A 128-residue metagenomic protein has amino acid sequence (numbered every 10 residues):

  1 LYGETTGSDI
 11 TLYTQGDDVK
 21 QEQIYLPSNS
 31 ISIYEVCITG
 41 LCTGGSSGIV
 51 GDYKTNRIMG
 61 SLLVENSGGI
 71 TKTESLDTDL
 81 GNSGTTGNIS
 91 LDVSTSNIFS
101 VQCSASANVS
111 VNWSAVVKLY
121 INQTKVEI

Functional and structural regions predicted by a protein language model:
L1-S32, T39-K54, N66-S110, V126-I128: Surface-exposed ligand/attachment interfaces on beta-rich extracellular proteins
E35-C37, V116: Residues within well-ordered beta-strands of beta-sheet-rich folds
N56-L62: Compact beta-sheet-dominated globular domain cores
V109-V117: Edge beta-strands of jelly-roll/beta-sandwich modules across compartments, strongly enriched in secreted/luminal
V117-K125: Short beta-strand-to-coil "C-cap" segments at the C-terminal boundary of structured domains/repeats, marking
